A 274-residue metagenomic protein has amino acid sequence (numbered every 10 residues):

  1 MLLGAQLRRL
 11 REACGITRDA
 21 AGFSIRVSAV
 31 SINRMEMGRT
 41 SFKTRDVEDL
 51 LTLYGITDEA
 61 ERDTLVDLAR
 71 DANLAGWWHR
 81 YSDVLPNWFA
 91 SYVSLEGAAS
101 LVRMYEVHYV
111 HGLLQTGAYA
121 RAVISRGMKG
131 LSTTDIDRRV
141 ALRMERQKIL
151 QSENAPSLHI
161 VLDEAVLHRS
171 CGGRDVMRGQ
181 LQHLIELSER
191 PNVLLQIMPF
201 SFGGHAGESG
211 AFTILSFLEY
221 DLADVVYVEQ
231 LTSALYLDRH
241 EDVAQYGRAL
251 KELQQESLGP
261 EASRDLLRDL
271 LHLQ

Functional and structural regions predicted by a protein language model:
M1-R9, A13, R18-F23, M37 (+5 more regions): Interdomain hinge/linker segments and adjacent boundary elements that couple functional modules
I16, V27, V193: Short glycine/serine/threonine/alanine-rich loop segments
R26, T44-E48, V225-E229: Short acidic (Asp/Glu) and glycine-rich catalytic loops that position anionic groups and cofactors
N154, V161, C171-Q274: C-terminal regulatory/effector modules of DNA-binding transcriptional regulators
